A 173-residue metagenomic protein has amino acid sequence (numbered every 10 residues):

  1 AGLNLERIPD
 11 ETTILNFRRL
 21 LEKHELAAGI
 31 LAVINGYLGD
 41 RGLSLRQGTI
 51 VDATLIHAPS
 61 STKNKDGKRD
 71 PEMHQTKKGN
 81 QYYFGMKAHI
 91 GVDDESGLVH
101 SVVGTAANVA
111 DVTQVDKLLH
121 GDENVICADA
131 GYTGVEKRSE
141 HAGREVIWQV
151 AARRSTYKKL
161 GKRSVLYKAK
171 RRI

Functional and structural regions predicted by a protein language model:
A1-R153: Polybasic low-complexity intrinsically disordered regions
I14, L55, L166-I173: Short amphipathic alpha-helical "interface-anchor" segments enriched in bulky aromatics
S155-K159: Short gly/pro/ser/thr-enriched loop/turn and capping motifs at secondary-structure boundaries
G161-V165: Basic, Lys/Arg-rich DNA-contacting stretches centered on the C-terminal catalytic core of tyrosine recombinase systems
